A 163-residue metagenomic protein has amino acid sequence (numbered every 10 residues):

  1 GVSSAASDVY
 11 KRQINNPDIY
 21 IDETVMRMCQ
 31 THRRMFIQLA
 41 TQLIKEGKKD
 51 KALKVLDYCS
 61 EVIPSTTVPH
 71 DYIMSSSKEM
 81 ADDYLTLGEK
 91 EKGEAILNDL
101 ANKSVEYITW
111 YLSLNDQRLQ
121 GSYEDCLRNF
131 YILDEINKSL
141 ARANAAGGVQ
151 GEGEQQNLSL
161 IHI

Functional and structural regions predicted by a protein language model:
G1-A6, Y10, I161-H162: Single conserved hydrophobic/aromatic residue that forms the stacking wall/gate of nucleotide- or nucleobase-binding
I21-R33: TPR-adjacent "capping" and linker segments in tetratricopeptide-repeat scaffold/adaptor proteins
L39, E79-M80, N129-I136: Structural register within alpha-helical repeat arrays
L56-D57, E91-A101, G148-L160: Alpha-helical repeat scaffolds
S65-Y72, N102-N115: Boundary/linker segments of alpha-helical solenoid repeat arrays
